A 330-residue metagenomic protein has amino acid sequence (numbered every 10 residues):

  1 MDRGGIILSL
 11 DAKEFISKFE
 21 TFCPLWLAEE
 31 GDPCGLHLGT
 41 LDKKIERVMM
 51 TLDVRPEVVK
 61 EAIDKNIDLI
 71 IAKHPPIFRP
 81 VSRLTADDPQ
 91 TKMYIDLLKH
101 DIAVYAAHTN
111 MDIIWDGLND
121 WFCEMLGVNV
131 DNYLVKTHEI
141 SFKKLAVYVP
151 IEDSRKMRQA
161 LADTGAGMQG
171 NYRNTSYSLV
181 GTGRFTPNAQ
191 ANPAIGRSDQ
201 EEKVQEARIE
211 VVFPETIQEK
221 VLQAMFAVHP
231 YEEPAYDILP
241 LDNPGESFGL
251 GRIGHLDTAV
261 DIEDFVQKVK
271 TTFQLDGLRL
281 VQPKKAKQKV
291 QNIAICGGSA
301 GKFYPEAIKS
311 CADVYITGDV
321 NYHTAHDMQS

Functional and structural regions predicted by a protein language model:
D2-S330: Hydrophobic structural segments
